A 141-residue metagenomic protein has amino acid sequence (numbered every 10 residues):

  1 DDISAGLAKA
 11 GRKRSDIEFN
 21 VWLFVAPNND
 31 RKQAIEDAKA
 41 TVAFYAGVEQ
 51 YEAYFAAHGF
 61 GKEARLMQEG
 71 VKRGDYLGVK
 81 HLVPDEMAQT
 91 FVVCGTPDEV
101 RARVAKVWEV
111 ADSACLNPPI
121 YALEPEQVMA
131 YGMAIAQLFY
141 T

Functional and structural regions predicted by a protein language model:
D1-T141: Active-site-adjacent structural elements that line small-molecule/cofactor binding pockets in enzymes
